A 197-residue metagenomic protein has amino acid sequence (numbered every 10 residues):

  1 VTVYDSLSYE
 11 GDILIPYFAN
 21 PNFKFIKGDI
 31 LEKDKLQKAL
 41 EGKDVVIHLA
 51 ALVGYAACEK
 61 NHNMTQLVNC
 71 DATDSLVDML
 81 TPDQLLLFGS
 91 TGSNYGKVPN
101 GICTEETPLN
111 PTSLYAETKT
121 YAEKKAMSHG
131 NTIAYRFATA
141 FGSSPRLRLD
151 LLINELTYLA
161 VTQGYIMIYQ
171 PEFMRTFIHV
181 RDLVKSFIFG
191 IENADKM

Functional and structural regions predicted by a protein language model:
V1-V45: N-terminal Rossmann/SDR dinucleotide-binding element
T2, V46, E59-L87: NAD(P)-cofactor binding segment of oxidoreductase domains
D5, A50, L87-S90, T112 (+2 more regions): Active-site beta-alpha turn of Rossmann-fold NAD(P)-dependent dehydrogenases/reductases
I13-I15, A56-N63, K97-G101, P145-R146: Conserved catalytic-core motifs of eukaryotic protein kinase domains, centered on the activation segment
I30-L67: NAD(P)H-binding glycine-rich loop region in Rossmannoid oxidoreductase-like domains and their noncatalytic homologs
H48, D74-L114: Conserved Rossmann-fold NAD(P)-dependent oxidoreductase catalytic core, especially the SDR/UDP-sugar
T118: Active-site helix of classical SDR
K124-R175, V180-I191: NAD(P)-dependent short-chain dehydrogenase/reductase
